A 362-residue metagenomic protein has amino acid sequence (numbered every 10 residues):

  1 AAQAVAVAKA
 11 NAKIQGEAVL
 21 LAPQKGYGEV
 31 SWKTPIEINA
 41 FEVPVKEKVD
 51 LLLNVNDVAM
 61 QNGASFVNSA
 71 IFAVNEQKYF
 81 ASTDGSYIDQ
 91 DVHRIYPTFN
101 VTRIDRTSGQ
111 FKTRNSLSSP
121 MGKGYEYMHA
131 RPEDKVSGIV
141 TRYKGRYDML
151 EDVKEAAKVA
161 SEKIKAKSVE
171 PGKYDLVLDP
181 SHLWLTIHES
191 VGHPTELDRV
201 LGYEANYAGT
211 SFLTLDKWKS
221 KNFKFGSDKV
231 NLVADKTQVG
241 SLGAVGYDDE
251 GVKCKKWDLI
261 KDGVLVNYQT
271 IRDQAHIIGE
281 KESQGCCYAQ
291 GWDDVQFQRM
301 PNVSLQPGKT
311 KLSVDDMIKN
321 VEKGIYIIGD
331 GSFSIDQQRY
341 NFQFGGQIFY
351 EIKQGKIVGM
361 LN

Functional and structural regions predicted by a protein language model:
A1-N362: N-terminal small-residue-enriched
